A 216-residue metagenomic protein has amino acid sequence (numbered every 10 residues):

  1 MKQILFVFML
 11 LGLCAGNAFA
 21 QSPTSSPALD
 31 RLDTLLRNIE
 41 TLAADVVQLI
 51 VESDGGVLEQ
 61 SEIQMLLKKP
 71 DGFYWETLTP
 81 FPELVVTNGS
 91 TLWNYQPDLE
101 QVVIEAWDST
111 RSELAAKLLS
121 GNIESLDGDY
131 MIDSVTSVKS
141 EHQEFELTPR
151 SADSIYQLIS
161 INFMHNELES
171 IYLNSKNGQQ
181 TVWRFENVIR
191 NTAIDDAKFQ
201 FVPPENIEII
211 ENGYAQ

Functional and structural regions predicted by a protein language model:
M1-I4: Positively charged n-region of N-terminal signal peptides that target proteins for export
V7-A15: Bacterial N-terminal signal peptides
A18-S22: Boundary at the C-terminal end of the N-terminal hydrophobic targeting segment
R31, L36-G89: N-terminal mature ectodomain segment of secretory-pathway/periplasmic proteins
L36, R111-D127: Short, solvent-exposed helix-to-loop capping segments enriched in aromatics
V47-V51, E76-L78, Y95-P97, T148-R150 (+1 more regions): A generic structural motif
Q64-L114, T181-V182: An acidic-aromatic
V103, D127-G213: Gly/Pro-enriched, hydrophobic low-complexity segments that function as extracytoplasmic propeptides/linkers
